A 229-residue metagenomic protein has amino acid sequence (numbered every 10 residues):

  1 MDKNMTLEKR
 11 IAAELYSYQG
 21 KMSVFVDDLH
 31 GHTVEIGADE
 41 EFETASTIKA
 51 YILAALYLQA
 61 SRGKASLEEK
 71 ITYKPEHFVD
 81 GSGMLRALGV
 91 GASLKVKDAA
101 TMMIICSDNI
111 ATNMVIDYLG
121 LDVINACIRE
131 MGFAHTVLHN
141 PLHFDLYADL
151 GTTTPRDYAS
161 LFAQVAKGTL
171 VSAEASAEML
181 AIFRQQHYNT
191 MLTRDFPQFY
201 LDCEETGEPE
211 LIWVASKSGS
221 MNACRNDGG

Functional and structural regions predicted by a protein language model:
M1-E43: Beta-lactamase-like hydrolase cores
K21, M114-L170: Mid-domain, small-residue-enriched loop/turn segments at the edges of structured enzyme/sensor domains
I36-E43, G89, A100, Y147-A148: A short glycine/serine-rich beta->alpha loop
E43-I71: Active-site SXXK
A50, D149-R184, R225-G229: Active-site-proximal alpha-helical segments within enzyme catalytic domains
R62-L88: Short, glycine/proline-biased beta-turn/loop segments that scaffold the active-site neighborhood
F78-N113, G151: Conserved catalytic neighborhood of penicillin-recognizing serine enzymes
R194-G229: Short, Gly/Ser/Thr-enriched beta-strand-loop segments that form substrate-interacting elements of hydrolase/peptidase
